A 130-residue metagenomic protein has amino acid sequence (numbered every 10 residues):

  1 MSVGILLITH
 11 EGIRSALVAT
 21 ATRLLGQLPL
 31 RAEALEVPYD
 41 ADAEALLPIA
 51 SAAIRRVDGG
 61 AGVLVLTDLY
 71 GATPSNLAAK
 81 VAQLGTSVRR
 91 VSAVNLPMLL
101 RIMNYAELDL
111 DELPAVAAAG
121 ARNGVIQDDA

Functional and structural regions predicted by a protein language model:
S2-A130: N-terminal loops that bind phosphate or other acidic moieties and the adjacent beta-alpha structural core
